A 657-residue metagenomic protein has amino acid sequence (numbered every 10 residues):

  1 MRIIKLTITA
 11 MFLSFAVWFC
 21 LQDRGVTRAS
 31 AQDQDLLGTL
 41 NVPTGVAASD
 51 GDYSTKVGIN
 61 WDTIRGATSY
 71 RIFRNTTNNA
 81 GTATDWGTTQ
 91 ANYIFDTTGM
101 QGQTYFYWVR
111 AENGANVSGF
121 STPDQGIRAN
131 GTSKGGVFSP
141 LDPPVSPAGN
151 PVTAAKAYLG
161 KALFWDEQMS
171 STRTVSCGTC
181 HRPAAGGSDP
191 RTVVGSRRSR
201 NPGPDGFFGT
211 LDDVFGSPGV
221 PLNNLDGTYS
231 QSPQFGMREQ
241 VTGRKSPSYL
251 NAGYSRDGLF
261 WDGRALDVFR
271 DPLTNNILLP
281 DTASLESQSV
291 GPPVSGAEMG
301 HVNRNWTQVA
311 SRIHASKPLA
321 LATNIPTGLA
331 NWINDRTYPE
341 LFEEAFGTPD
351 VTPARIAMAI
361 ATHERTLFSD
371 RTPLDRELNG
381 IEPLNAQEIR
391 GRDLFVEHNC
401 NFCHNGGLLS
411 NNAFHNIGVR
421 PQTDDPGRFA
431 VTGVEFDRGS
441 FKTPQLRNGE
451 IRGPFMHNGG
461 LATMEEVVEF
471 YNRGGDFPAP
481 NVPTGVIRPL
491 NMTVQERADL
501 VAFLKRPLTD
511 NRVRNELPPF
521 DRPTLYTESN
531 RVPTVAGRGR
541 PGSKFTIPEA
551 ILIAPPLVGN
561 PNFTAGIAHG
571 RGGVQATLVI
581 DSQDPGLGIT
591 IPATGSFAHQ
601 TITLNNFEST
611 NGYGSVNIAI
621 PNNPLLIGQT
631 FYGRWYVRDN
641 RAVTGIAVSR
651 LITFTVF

Functional and structural regions predicted by a protein language model:
I3-T7, L13, V17-D35, A129-K161 (+7 more regions): Post-cleavage N-terminal segment of exported redox proteins
D33-G66, Q101, N116-N130: Pro/Thr/Ser/Gly-rich low-complexity, intrinsically disordered linker/stalk tracts
D62-G81, G572-T577, I589-I591: Solvent-exposed loop/turn segments flanking beta-strands in beta-repeat/beta-sandwich domains
R71-G102, F120, T601-N611: Recognizes extended acidic, P/S/T-rich segments that occur within or adjacent to Ig-like beta-sandwich modules
D96-N116: Beta-strand-rich modules
E112-V117, D639-V643: Short, solvent-exposed loop/turn segments at the edges of extracellular beta-sandwich modules
G131-T274, L278, R371-V482, N515-N530: Short glycine/threonine-rich turn/loop motifs
E528-F657: N-proximal, solvent-exposed segments at the start of the mature chain
